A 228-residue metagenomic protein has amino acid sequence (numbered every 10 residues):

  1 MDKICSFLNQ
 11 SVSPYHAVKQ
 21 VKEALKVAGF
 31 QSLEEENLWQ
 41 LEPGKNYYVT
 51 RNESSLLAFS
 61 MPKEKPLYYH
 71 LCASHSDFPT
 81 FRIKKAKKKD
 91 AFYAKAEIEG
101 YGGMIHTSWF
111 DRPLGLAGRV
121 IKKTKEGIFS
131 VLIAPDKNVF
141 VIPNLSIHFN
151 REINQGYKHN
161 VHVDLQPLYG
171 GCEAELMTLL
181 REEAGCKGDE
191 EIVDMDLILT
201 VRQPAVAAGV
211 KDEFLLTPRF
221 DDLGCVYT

Functional and structural regions predicted by a protein language model:
M1-T228: N-terminal hydrophobic/helix-forming segments and targeting peptides
